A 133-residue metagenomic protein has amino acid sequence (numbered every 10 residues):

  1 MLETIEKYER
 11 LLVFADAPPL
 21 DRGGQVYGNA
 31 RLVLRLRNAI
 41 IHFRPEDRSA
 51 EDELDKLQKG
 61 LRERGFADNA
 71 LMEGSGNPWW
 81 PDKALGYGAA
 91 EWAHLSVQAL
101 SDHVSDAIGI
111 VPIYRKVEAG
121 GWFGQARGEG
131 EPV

Functional and structural regions predicted by a protein language model:
M1-W80: Flexible secondary-structure boundary motifs
P45-V133: Polyanionic, low-complexity intrinsically disordered segments
